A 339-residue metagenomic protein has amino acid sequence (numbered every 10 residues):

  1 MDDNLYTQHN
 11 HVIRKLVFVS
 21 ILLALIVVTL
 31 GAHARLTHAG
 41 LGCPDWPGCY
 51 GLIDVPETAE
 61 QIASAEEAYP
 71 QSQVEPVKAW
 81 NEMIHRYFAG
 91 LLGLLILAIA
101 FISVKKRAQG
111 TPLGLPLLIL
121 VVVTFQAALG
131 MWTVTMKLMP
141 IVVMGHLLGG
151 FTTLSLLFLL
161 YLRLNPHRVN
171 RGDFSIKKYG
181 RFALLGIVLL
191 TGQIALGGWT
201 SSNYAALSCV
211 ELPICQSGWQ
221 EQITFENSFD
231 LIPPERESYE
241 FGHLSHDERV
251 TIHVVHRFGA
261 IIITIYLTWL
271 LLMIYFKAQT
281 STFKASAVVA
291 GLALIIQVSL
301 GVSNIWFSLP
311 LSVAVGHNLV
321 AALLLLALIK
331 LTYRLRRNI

Functional and structural regions predicted by a protein language model:
M1-A24, R181-V188: Start-transfer (signal-anchor) and selected internal transmembrane alpha helices of multi-pass inner/ER membrane
N10, L159-F182, L326-I339: A juxtamembrane structural motif centered on a specific transmembrane helix
K15-P47, L189-T200: N-terminal signal-anchor transmembrane alpha helix
V19-L30, G114-W132, L185-Q193, A285-S303: Small-polar-interrupted transmembrane alpha-helices in polytopic inner-membrane proteins
H33-D45, T124-L147, T200-E211, R249 (+1 more regions): Interfacial helix-loop-helix junctions of multi-pass membrane proteins
A39-N81, A206-E248: Extracytosolic (periplasmic/ER-lumenal) interhelical loops and adjacent juxtamembrane/interface segments of multi-pass
W80-A98, I141-T153, T251-W269, A314-L323: Membrane-interface loop-to-helix entry segments
I102-L117, L271-A290: Membrane-interface helix-loop-helix junctions at transmembrane boundaries of multi-pass membrane enzymes, predominantly
